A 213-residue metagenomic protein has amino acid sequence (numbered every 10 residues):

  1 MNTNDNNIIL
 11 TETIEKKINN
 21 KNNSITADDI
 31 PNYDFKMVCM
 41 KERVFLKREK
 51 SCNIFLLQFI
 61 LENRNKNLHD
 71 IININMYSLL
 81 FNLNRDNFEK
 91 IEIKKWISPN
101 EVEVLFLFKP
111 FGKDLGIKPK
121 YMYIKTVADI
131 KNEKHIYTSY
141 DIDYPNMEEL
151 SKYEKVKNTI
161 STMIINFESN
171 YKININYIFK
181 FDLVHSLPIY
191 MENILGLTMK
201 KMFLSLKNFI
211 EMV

Functional and structural regions predicted by a protein language model:
N2-V213: Eukaryotic helix-grip
